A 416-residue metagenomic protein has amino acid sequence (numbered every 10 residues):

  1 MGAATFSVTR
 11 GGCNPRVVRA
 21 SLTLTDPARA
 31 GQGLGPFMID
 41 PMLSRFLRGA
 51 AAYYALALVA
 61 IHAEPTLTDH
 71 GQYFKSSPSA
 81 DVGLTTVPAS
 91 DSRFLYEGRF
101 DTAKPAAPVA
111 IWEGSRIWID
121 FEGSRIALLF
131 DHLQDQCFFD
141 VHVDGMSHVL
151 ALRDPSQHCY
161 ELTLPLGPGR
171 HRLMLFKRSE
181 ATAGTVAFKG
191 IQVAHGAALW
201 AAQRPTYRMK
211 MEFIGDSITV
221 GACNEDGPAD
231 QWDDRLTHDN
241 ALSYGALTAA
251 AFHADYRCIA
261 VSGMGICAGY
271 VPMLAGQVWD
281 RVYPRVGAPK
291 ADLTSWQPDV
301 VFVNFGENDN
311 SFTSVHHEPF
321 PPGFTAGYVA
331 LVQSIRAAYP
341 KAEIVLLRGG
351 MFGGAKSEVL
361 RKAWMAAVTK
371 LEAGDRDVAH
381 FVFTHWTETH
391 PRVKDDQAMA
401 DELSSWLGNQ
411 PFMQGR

Functional and structural regions predicted by a protein language model:
F6-T9, V17-R45: N-terminal secretory signal peptides that target proteins for export/translocation
M42, F46, A51-A52, I61-I214 (+2 more regions): N-terminal secretory targeting modules
W112-G114, R178-T185, N224, P228-A326 (+2 more regions): Conserved SGNH/GDSL esterase-like catalytic core that processes O-acyl groups on lipids and polysaccharides
K210-I214, T219, Y256-A260, D299-N304 (+2 more regions): Structural recognition of the beta-strand scaffold that forms the well-ordered cores of secreted hydrolase catalytic
G245-Y256, S334-E343, K370-D375: A structural motif corresponding to the C-terminal end of an alpha-helix and its immediate exit/capping segment
Y328-V332, M365: Generic structural signal for well-ordered alpha-helices, preferentially at hydrophobic/aromatic core positions
A342-G350, K356-R416: Extracellular serine-dependent O-acyl
